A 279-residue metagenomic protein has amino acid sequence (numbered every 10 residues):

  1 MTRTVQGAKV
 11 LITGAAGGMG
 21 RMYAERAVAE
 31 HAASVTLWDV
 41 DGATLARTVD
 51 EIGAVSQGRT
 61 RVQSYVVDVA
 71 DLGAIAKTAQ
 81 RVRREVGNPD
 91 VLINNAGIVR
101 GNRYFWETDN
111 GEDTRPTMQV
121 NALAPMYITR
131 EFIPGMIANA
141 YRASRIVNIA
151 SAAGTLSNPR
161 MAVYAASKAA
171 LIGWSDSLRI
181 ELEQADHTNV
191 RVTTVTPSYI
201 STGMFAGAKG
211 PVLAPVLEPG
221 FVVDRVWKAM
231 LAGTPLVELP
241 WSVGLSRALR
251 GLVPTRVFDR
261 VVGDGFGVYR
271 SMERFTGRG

Functional and structural regions predicted by a protein language model:
T2-V35: Canonical Rossmann dinucleotide-binding motif of NAD(H)/NADP(H)-dependent dehydrogenases/reductases, specifically
A32-T48: Conserved glycine-rich Rossmann-like NAD(P)H-binding loop of the short-chain dehydrogenase/reductase
G42-A43, Y65-K77, G111: The beta1-alpha1 cofactor-binding region of Rossmann-like NAD(H)/NADP(H)-dependent oxidoreductases
A76, V99-R115, A138, R160: Conserved mid-core segment of classical short-chain dehydrogenase/reductases
T129, S167: Active-site helix of classical SDR
S151: Residue(s) in the substrate-gating loop at a strand-loop-helix junction that position the organic substrate next
T194, P211-R247, G251: C-terminal helical subdomain
